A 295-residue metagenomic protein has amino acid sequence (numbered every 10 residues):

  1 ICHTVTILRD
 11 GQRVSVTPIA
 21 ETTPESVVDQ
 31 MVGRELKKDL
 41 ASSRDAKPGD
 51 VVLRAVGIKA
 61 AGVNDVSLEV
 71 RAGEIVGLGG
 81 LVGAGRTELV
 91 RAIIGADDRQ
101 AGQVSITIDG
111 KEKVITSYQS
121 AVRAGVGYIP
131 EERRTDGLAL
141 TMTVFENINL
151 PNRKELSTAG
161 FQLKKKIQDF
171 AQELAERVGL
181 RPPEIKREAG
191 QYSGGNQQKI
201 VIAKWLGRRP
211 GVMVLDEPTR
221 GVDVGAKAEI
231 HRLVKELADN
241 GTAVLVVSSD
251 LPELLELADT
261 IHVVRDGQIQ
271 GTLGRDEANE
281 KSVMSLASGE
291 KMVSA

Functional and structural regions predicted by a protein language model:
I1-A295: Glycine-rich phosphate-binding loops of nucleotide-dependent enzymes
